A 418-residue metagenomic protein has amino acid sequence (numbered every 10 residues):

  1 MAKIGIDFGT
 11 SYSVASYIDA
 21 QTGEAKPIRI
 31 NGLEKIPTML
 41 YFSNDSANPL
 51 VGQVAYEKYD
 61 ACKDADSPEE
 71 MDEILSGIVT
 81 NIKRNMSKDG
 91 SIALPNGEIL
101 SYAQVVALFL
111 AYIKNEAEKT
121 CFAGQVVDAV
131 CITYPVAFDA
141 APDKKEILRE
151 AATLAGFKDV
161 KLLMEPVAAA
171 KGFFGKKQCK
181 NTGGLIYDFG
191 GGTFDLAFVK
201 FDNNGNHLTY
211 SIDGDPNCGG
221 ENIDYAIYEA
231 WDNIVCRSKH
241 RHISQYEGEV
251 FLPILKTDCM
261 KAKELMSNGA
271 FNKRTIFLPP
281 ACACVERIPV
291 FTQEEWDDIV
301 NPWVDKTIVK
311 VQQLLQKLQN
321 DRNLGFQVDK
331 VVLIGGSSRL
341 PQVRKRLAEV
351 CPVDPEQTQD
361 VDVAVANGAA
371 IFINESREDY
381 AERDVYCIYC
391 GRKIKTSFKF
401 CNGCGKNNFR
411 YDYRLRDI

Functional and structural regions predicted by a protein language model:
M1-I82, C121-I418: Oxyanion-binding/catalytic loops of NTP- or PPi-dependent enzymes
P95-A107, Q293-V304: Short acidic-aromatic active-site loops that bind/stabilize oxyanions
Y102-N115, T307-K317: Short, acidic loop-to-helix structural element flanking the phosphoryl-transfer center in phosphate-processing enzymes
